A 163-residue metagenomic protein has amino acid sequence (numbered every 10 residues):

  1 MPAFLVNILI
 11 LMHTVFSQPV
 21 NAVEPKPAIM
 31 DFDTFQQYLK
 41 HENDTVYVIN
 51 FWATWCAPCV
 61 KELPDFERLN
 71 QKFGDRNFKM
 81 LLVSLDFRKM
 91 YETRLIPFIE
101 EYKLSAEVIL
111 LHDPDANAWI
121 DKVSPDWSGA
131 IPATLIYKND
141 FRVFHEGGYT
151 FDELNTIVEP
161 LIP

Functional and structural regions predicted by a protein language model:
M1-P27, P163: Bacterial Sec-dependent N-terminal signal peptides
K26-V46, N70: A short beta-strand-turn-helix
V48-I49, M80: Hydrophobic beta-strand anchors of alpha/beta hydrolase catalytic cores
F51-D65: Conserved redox-active cysteine motifs that mediate thiol-disulfide chemistry, especially di-cysteine Cys-X(1-2)-Cys
L63-S84, E100: Conserved helix-turn-beta segment immediately C-terminal to the redox Cys motif in thioredoxin-like folds
N77-E92, L104-P114: Thiol-based oxidoreductase modules, predominantly thioredoxin-like and allied folds used for disulfide exchange
F98-I131: Short, internal strand/loop/helix patches that form the active-site neighborhood or redox-interaction surface
A130-F144: A short, hydrophobic beta-strand/beta-hairpin element that forms part of a small beta-sheet core
